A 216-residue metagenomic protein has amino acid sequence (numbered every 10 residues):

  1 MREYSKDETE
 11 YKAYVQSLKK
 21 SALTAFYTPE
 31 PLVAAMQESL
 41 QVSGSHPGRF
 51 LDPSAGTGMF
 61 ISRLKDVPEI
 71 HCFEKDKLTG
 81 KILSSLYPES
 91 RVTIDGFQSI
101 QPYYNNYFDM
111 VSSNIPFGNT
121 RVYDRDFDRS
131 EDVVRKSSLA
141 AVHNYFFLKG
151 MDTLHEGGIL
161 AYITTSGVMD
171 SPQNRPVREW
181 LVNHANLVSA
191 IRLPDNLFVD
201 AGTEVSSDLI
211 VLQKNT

Functional and structural regions predicted by a protein language model:
M1-L86, S90: Class I S-adenosyl-L-methionine
K12, S112-G118, I163: Amphipathic alpha-helical repeat scaffolds
P47, Y107-F108, L187, S207: Local beta-strand N-terminus motif with an aromatic residue
K75-K77, S138-F198, L209-V211: Conserved Class I SAM-dependent methyltransferase catalytic core
E89-F97: Conserved SAM-binding strand-loop segment of SAM-dependent methyltransferases
P102-S112: A short acidic, Gly/Pro-enriched loop at the edge of an enzyme's catalytic core that lines a small-molecule cofactor
I115-F146: Mobile active-site "lid"/loop adjacent to the S-adenosyl-L-methionine
E204-T216: Core SAM-dependent methyltransferase catalytic element
